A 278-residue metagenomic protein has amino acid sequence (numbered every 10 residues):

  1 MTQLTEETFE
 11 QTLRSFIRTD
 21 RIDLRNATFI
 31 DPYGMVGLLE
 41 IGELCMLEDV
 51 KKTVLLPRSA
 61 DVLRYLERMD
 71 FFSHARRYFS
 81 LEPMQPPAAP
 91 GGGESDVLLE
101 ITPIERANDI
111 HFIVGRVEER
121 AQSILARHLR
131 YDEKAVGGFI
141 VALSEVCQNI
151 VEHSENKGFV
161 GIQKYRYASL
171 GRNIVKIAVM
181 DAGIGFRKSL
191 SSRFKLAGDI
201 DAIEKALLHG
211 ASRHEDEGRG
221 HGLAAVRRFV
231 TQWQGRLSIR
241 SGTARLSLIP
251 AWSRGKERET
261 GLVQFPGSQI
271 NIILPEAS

Functional and structural regions predicted by a protein language model:
M1-I17, R76-Y78, Q85-P87, F194-A197 (+1 more regions): Flexible, glycine-/charge-rich segments associated with ATP-binding catalytic modules
T2-R77: Amphipathic alpha-helical interaction surfaces in cytosolic regulatory modules
F29, Y33, E119-S144: Conserved short strand/loop->alpha-helix "switch" segment adjacent to the catalytic nucleotide/phosphoryl-transfer site
L39-I41, Y131-A168, L223, R227-F229: Conserved ATP-binding N-box helix of the HATPase_c
Y65-N108: A contiguous, low-structure linker/loop signature
G92-R130, I184-R187, F194-H209: Helix-loop-beta hinge of the Bergerat
R172-I177, S268: Short beta-strand element(s) in the Bergerat
D181: Acidic ATP/Mg2+-coordinating residue in the GHKL
